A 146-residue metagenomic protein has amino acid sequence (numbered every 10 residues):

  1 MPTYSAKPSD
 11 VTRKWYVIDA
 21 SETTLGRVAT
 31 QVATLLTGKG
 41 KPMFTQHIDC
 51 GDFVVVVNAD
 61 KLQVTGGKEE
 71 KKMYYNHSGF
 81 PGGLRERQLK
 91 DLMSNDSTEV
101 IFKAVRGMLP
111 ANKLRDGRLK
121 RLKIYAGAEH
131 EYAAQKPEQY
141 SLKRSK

Functional and structural regions predicted by a protein language model:
M1-K103, K113, E131-K146: Ribosome large-subunit tunnel/peptidyl-transferase-proximal elements
R106: Acidic, metal-associated active-site segment
L109-Y125, H130-E131: C-terminal structural segments of small proteins and small subunits
